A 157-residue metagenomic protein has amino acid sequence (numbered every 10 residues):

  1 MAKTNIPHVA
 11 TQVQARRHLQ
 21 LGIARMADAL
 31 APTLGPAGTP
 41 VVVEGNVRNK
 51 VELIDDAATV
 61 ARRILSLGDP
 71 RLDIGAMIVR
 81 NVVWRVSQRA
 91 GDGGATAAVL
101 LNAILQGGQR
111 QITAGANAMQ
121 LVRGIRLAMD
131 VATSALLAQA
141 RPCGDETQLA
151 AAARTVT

Functional and structural regions predicted by a protein language model:
M1-T157: N-terminal glycine-/lysine-enriched basic segments
